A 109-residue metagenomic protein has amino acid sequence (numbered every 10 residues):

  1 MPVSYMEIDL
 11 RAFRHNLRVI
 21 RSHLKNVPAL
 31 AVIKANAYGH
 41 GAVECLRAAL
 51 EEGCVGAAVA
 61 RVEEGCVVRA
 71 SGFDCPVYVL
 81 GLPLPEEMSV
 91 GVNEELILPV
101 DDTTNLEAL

Functional and structural regions predicted by a protein language model:
S4-E7, A12-R14, K25-L109: Active-site-proximal beta-alpha core segment in soluble small-molecule metabolic enzymes
